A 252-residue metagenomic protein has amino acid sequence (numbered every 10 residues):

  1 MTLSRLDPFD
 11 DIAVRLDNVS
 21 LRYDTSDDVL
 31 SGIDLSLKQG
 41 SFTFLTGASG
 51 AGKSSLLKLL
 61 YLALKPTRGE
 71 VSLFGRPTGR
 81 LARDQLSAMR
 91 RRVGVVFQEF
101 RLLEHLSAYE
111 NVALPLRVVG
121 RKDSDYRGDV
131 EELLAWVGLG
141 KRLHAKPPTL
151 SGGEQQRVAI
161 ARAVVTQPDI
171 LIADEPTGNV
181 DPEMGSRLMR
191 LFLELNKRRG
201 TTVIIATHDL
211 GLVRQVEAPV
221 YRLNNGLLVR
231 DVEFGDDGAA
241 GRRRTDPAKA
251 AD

Functional and structural regions predicted by a protein language model:
Y61: Helix-to-loop junction immediately C-terminal to a conserved catalytic motif
G69-P77: Conserved ABC transporter NBD signature motif
T78-G94, R198: ABC ATPase NBD coupling module
L106-L114: Short coil-to-helix segment of the ABC ATPase nucleotide-binding domain corresponding to the Q-loop/switch region
A145-P148, T166, R199: Conserved signature/switch motifs of ABC ATPase nucleotide-binding domains
K146-L150, E154-Q156: Conserved ABC ATPase signature
L171-D174: Catalytic Walker B motif of ABC-type/P-loop ATPase nucleotide-binding domains
